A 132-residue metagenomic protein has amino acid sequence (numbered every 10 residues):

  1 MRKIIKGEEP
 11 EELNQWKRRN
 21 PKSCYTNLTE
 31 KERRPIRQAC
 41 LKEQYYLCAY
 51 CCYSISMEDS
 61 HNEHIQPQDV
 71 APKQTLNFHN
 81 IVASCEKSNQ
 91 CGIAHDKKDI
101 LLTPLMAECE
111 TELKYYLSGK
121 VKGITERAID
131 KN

Functional and structural regions predicted by a protein language model:
R2-L47, A71-L76: Short, charged surface segments at domain edges that flank catalytic/cofactor-binding sites
W16, A39, S84, E112 (+2 more regions): Residues that form generic nucleotide/phosphate-binding pockets
Y50-K87, I93: Histidine-centered nuclease catalytic patch
A71-H79, Q90-I124: Polybasic, low-complexity binding patches
K122-N132: Short flanking/linker segments adjacent to small metal-binding domains or redox-active Cys/His motifs
